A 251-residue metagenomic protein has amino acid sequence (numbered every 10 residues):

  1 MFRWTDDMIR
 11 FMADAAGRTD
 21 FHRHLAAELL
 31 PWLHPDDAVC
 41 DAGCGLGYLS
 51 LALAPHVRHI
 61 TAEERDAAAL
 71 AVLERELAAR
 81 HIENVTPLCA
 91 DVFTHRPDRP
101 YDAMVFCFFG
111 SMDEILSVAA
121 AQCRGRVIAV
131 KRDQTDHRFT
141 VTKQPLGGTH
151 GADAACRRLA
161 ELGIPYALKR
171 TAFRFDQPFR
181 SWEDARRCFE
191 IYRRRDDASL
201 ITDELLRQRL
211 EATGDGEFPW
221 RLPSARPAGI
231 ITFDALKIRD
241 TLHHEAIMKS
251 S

Functional and structural regions predicted by a protein language model:
D6-D20: Class I SAM-dependent methyltransferase Rossmann-like catalytic core, especially the SAM/SAH-binding loop
T19-D37: Conserved alpha-helix/loop element of class I SAM-dependent methyltransferases that forms part of the SAM/SAH-binding
D36-G45: Conserved class I S-adenosyl-L-methionine
Y48, P55-I82: Class I SAM-dependent methyltransferase SAM/SAH-binding core
H81-V92: Conserved SAM-binding strand-loop segment of SAM-dependent methyltransferases
G110-Q122: A short, conserved alpha-helix within the catalytic core of class I
R124-H137: Conserved beta-strand signature within the Rossmann-like core of class I S-adenosyl-L-methionine
R170-S251: Conserved Class I S-adenosyl-L-methionine
